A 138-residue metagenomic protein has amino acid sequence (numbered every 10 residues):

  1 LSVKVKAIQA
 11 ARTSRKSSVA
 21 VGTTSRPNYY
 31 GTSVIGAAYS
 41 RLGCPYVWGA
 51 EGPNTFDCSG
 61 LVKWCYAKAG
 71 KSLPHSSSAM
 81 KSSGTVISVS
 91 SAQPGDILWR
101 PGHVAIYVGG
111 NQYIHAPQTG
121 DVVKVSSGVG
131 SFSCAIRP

Functional and structural regions predicted by a protein language model:
L1-R26: Alpha-helical oligomerization segments with coiled-coil/rod-like character
V19-P138: Peptidoglycan cell-wall recognition and remodeling modules
